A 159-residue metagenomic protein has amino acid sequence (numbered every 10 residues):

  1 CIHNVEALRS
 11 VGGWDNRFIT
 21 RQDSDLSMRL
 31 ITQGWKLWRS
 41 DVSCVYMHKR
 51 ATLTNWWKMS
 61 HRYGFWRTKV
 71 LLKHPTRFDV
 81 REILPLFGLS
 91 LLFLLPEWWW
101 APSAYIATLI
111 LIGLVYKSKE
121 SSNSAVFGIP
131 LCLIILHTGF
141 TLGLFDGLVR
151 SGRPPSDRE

Functional and structural regions predicted by a protein language model:
C1-G12: Conserved nucleotide-sugar donor-binding and metal-coordinating catalytic region shared by glycosyltransferases
D15-P75: Catalytic donor/gating beta->alpha subdomain of glycosyltransferases that bind UDP-sugars
L53-A101, E120-F127, D157: Basic/Trp-rich segment in TM-proximal cytosolic loops or flexible interdomain/linker regions
L86-P154: Membrane-embedded multi-pass helical conduit in multi-pass membrane proteins, especially envelope-biosynthetic
